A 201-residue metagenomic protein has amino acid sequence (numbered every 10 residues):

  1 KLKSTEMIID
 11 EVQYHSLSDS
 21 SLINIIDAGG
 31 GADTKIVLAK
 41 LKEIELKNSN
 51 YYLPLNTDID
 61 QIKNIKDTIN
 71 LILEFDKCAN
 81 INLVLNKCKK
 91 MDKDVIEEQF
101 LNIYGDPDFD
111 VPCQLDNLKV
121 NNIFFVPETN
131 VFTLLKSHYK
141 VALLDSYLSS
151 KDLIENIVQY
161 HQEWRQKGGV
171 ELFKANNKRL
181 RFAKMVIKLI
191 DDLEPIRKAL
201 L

Functional and structural regions predicted by a protein language model:
K1-I8: N-terminal phosphate/diphosphate-binding loop that engages ATP/GTP or pyrophosphate donors across diverse enzyme folds
D19-L38: Switch II (G3) loop of P-loop NTPases
K35-I59: Inter-motif core of Ras-like GTPase G domains
L46-N50, D76-I81: Short glycine-/polar-rich loops that comprise or flank the Walker A/P-loop and associated switch/sensor motifs
L55-D58, I81-L101, N122-L143: G-domain G4 guanine-recognition motif of GTPases
I62-F75: Amphipathic helical hotspot of TIR/SEFIR-family domains
G105-L172: Beta-strand-loop-alpha "switch" segments that mediate conformational coupling across diverse proteins
E163-L201: C-terminal accessory extensions appended to soluble enzyme cores
